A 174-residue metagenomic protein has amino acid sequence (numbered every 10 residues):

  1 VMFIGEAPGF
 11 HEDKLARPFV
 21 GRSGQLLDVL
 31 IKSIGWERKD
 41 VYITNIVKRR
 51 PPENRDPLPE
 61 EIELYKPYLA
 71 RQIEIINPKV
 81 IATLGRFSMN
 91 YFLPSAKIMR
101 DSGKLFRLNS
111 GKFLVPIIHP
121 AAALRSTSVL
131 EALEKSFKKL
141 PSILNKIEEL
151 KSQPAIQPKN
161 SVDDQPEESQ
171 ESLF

Functional and structural regions predicted by a protein language model:
V1-R22, S110, S161-F174: Active-site and ligand/interface coordination hotspots across diverse enzymes and nucleic-acid-associated assemblies
F3, F10, L15-P18, V29 (+4 more regions): N-terminal hydrophobic or amphipathic segments with adjacent small-residue motifs that include Sec signal peptides
H11-R38, Y42: Glycine-rich, small/polar surface segments that engage phosphate groups of diverse ligands
I34, R38-K39, I46-F174: Glycine/proline-rich loop-helix segments at beta-alpha junctions forming the active-site rim of enzyme cores
